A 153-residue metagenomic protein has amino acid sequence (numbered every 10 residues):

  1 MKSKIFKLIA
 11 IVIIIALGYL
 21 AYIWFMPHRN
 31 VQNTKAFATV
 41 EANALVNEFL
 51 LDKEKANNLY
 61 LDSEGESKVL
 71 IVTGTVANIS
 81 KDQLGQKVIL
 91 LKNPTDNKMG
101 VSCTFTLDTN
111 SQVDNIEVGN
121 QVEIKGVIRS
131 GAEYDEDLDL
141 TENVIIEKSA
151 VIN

Functional and structural regions predicted by a protein language model:
K2-N153: OB-fold and OB-like single-stranded nucleic-acid-recognition modules and their adjacent interaction interfaces
